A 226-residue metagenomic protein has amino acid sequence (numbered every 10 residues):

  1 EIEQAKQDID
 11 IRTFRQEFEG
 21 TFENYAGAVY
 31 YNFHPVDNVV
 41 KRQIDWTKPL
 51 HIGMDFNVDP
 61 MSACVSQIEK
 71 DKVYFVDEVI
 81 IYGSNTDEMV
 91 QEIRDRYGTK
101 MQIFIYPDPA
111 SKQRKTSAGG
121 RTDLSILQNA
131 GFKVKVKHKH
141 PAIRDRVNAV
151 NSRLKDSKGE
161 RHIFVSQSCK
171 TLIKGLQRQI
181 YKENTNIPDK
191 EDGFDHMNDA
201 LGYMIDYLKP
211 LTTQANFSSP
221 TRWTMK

Functional and structural regions predicted by a protein language model:
E1-A5, I187-G193: Short, polar loop/linker segments at the starts of domains and inter-domain junctions
E1-M54, D59: ATPase catalytic-site recognition across NTP-hydrolyzing enzymes
H34-V39, S219-K226: Amphipathic alpha-helical surface "interface" segments used for docking/oligomerization or membrane association within
V40-S84: Acidic, glycine-rich loop-and-beta core segments that form the ion-binding/anion-interacting portion of active sites
K41, P210-T221: Intrinsic-disorder/low-complexity linker and hinge segments
C64, K70-P188, L211-T212, R222-K226: Mg2+-dependent endonuclease catalytic cores in nucleic-acid-processing enzymes, primarily RNase H-like
E191-T212: Acidic, Mg2+-coordinating catalytic module of metal-dependent nucleases/exonucleases that use a two-metal-ion mechanism
